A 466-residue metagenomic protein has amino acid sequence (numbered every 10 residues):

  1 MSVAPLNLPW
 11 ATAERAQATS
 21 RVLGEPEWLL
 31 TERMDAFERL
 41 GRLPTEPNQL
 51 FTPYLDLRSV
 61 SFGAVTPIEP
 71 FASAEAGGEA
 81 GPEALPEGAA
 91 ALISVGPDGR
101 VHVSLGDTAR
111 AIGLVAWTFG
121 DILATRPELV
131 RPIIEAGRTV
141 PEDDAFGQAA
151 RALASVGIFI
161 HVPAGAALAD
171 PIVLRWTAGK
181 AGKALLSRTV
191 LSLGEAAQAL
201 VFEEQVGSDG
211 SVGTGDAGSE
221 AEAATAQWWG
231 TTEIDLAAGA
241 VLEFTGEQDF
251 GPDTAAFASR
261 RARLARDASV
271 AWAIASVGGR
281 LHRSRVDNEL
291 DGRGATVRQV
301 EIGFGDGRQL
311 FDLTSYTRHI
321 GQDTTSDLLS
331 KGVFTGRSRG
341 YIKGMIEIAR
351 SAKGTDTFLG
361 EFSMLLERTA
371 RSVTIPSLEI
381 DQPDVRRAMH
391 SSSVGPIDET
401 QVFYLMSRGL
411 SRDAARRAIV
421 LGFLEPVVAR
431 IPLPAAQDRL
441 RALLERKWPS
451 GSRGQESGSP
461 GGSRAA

Functional and structural regions predicted by a protein language model:
M1-A11, E456-A466: Short, low-complexity, intrinsically disordered N-terminal peptides in bacterial proteins
S2-Q148, L329: N-terminal amphipathic, basic helical "cap/leader" segment at the start of enzyme domains
V22, S104, A116-L410, L424 (+2 more regions): Conserved beta-strand/loop scaffold segments within soluble protein domains that form the structured core and edges
G41-L50, F423-L433: Short arginine-rich
